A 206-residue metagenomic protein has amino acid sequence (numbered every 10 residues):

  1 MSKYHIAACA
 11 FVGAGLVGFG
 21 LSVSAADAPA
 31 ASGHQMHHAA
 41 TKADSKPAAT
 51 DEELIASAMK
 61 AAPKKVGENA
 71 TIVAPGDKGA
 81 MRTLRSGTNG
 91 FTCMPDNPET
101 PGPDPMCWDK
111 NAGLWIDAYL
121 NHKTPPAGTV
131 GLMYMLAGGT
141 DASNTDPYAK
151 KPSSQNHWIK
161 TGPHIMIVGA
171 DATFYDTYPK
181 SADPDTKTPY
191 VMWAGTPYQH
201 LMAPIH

Functional and structural regions predicted by a protein language model:
M1-A26: Sec-dependent N-terminal signal peptides
H5-I6, H34-M36: Intrinsically disordered, low-complexity, hydrophilic segments
F11-G18, A31, D77, W193: Intrinsically disordered, low-complexity segments enriched in small/polar residues
S24-Q35: Cleaved targeting-peptide boundary
H37-H206: Primary mode marks residue(s) on the alpha4-beta5-alpha5 output face of response regulator receiver
